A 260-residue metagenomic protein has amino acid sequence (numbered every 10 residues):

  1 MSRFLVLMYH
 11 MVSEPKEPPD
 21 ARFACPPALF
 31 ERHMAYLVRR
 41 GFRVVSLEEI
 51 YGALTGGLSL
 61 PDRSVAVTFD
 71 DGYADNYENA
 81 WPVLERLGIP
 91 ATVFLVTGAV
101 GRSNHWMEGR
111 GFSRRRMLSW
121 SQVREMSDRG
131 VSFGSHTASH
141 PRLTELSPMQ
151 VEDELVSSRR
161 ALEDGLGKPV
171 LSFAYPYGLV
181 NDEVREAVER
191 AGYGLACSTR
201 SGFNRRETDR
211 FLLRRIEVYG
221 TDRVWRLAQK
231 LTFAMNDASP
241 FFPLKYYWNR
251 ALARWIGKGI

Functional and structural regions predicted by a protein language model:
M1-V67, A74-D75, E145-I260: C-terminal active-site subregion of NodB/CE4 polysaccharide deacetylases
L7-M11, S132-H140: Histidine-centered catalytic micro-motifs
V38, P82-I89, R116-S135, E189: Acidic (Asp/Glu)-rich catalytic clusters
Y51-G52, Y77-N79, E108-R129, V156 (+1 more regions): Alpha-helical scaffolding within the catalytic cores of extracellular/periplasmic polymer-degrading hydrolases
V67-T68, F133: Residue-level marker for buried hydrophobic side chains located in beta-strands that build the well-ordered beta-sheet
G88-R110: A short, conserved beta-to-alpha structural element at the edge of catalytic cores that scaffolds binding
F94, H136, A196-S198: Short beta-strand and adjacent tight-turn residues that come in two discontinuous sequence segments and form the edges
S103-R114, H140-P148: Surface-exposed cleft-lining segments at the edges of enzyme active sites
